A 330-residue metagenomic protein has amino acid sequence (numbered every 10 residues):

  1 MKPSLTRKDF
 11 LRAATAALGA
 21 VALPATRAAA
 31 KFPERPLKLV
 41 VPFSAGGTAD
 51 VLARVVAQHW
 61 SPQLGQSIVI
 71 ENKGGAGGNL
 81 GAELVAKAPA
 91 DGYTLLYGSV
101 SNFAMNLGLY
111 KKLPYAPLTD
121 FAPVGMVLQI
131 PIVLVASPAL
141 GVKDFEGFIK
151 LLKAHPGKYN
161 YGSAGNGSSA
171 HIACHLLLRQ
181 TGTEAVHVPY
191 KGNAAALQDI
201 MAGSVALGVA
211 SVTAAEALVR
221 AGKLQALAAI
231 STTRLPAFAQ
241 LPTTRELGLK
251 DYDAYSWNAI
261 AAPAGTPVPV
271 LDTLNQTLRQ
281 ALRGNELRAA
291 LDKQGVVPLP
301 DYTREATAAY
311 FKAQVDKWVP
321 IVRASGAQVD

Functional and structural regions predicted by a protein language model:
K2-L18: N-terminal secretory signal peptides and thylakoid transit peptides that target proteins across membranes
D9, A14, K31, P36 (+17 more regions): Conserved functional loop/turn residues at catalytic and ligand-binding sites
L23, R27-K38, P89-Y93, I149-Y159 (+3 more regions): Immediate post-signal peptide segment of exported/extracytoplasmic ligand-binding proteins
A29-L118, K158, T183-A206, D301 (+1 more regions): N-terminal (or domain-start) structured segment
E34-P36, E246, P269-D330: An extracytoplasmic/periplasmic, membrane-proximal ligand-sensing/linker region
K87-Y93, G108-A195, T244, W257-A290: Hinge/capping helix and adjacent helix->loop/strand transition within the periplasmic-binding protein
Y97-N102, N193, A210-A215, I230-T232 (+2 more regions): Beta->alpha turn/N-cap motifs
Q129, A215-R283, Y310-D316: C-terminal lobe and pocket-closing loops of periplasmic/extracytoplasmic Venus-flytrap solute-binding proteins
